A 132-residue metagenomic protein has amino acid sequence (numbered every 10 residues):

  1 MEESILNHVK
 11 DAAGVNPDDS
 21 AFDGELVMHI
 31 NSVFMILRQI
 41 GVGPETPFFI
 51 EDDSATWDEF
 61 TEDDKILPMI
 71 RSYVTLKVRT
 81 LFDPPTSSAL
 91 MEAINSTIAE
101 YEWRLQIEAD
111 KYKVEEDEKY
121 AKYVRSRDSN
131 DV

Functional and structural regions predicted by a protein language model:
M1-T86, S96: Glycine-enriched, solvent-exposed interface loops adjoining structured elements
F60-V132: Short loop/turn elements at secondary-structure junctions
